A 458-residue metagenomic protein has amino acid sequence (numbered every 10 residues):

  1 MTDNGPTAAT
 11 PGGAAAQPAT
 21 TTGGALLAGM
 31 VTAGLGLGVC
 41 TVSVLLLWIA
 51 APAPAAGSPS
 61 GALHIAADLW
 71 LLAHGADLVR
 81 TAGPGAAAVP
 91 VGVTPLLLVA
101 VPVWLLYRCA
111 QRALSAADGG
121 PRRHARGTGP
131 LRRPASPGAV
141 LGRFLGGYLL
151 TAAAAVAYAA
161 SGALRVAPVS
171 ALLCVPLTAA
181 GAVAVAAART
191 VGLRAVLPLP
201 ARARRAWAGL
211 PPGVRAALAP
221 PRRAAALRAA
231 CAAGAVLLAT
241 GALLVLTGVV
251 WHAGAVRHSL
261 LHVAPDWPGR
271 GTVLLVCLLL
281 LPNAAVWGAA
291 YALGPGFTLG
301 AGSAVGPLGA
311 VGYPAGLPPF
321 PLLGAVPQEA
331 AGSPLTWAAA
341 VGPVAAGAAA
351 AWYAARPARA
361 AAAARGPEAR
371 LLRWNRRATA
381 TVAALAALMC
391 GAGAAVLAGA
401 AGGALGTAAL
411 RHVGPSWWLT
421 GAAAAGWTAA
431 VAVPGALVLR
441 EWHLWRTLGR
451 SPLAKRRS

Functional and structural regions predicted by a protein language model:
M1-L27, V140-L150, A180-R215, R228-V273 (+2 more regions): Alpha-helical transmembrane segments and their immediate interhelical/interface regions in integral membrane proteins
T2-A8, G29-R202, A242, L246-V249: Transmembrane-helix bundle segments that line or gate the permeation/cavity pathway in multi-pass membrane proteins
D3-V101, Y158-A160, A255-A340, G399-S458: Long, glycine/tryptophan/cysteine-rich extracytoplasmic
A16-A25, V103-V140, V156-A163, G181-A230 (+3 more regions): Cytoplasmic membrane-interface segments at the C-terminal ends of transmembrane helices
G23, L27-V31, L35, T94 (+11 more regions): Alpha-helical transmembrane segments of integral membrane proteins
V31-V39, C231-G248, V276-V286, M389-G393: Alpha-helical transmembrane segments of multi-pass integral membrane proteins
F144-T151, V311-L317, V344-A351, T381-A400 (+1 more regions): Hydrophobic membrane-spanning alpha-helices of multi-pass integral membrane proteins
